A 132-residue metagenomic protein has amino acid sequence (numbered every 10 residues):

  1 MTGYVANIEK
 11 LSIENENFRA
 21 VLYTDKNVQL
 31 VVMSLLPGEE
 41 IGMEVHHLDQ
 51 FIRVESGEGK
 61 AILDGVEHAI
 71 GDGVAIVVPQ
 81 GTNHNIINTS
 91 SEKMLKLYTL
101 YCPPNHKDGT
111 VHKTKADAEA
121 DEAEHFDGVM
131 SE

Functional and structural regions predicted by a protein language model:
M1-N27, K113-E132: A short, N-terminal "cap"/entry segment at the start of jelly-roll beta-barrel domains of the cupin/DSBH fold
N15-E16, V31-H46: Conserved short histidine dyad/triad with adjacent acidic residue
V28, P37, H47, V66 (+1 more regions): A generic "binding-loop/recognition-motif" signal
M43, I62-D64, H68-A69: Helix-adjacent hinge/juxtasegments
D49-G59, D64: Glycine- and acidic-residue-biased ligand/ion/polar-headgroup-sensing regions
K60, Q80-K107: Ligand-binding loop in jelly-roll beta-barrel domains
V66-Q80: Short acidic-glycine-tyrosine-enriched beta hairpin
